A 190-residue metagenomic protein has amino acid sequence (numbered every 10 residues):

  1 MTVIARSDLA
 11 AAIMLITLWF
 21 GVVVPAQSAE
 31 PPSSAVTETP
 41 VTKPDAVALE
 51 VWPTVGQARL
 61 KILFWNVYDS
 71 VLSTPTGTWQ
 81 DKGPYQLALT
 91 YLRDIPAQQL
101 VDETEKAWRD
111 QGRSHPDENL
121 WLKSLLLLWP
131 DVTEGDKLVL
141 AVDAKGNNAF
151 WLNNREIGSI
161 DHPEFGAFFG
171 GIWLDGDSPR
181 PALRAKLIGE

Functional and structural regions predicted by a protein language model:
M1-R6: N-terminal secretory signal peptides that target proteins for export/translocation
S7-A10, R180: Compositionally biased, intrinsically disordered low-complexity regions
A10-V23: Bacterial N-terminal signal peptides
Q27-L152, E156-E190: Terminal leader/tail segments of proteins
